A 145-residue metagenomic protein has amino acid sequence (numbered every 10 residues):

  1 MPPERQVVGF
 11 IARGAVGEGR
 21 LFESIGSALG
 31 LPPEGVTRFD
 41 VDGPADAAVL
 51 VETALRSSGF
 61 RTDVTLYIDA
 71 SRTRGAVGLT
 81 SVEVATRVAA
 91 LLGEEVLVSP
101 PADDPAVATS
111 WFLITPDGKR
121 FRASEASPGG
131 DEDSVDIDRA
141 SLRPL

Functional and structural regions predicted by a protein language model:
M1-P33: Short, extreme N-terminal segment that most often corresponds to the first beta-strand
V7-R13, A48-L50, R61-T65, E95-S99 (+2 more regions): Ordered hydrophobic segments in well-structured contexts
I11-A15, Y67-A70, V88: Structural motif
E18-G19, A70-A76, A106-V107, F121: Short, surface-exposed beta-strand/loop "edge" segments at domain boundaries and coil↔beta transitions
G26-V41, V96: Short secondary-structure junctions
E34-G78: Short, intrinsically disordered low-complexity segments
T73-V96: Short, hydrophobic/π-rich interface segment
L97-L145: Acidic, proline/glycine-rich low-complexity IDRs
